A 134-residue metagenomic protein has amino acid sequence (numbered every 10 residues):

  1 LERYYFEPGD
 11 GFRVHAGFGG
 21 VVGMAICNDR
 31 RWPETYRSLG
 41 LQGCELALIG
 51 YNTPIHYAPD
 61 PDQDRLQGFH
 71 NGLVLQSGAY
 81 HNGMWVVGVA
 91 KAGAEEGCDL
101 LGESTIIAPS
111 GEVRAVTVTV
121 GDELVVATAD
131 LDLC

Functional and structural regions predicted by a protein language model:
L1-L73: Active-site catalytic loop in hydrolytic enzyme cores
R13, G17, Y57, N82-W85 (+2 more regions): A generic structural signal for ordered alpha-helices
V14-F18, A79, G97-C98, T117: Solvent-exposed alpha-helices and their adjacent loops that cap or buttress functional pockets in soluble metabolic
G19-G20, G43-E45, N82, G102 (+1 more regions): Short coil/turn connectors at secondary-structure junctions
F69-Q76, H81-W85, G93: Catalytic phosphate-donor-binding core of small-molecule kinases
M84-C134: C-terminal beta-strand edge segments of enzyme domains
